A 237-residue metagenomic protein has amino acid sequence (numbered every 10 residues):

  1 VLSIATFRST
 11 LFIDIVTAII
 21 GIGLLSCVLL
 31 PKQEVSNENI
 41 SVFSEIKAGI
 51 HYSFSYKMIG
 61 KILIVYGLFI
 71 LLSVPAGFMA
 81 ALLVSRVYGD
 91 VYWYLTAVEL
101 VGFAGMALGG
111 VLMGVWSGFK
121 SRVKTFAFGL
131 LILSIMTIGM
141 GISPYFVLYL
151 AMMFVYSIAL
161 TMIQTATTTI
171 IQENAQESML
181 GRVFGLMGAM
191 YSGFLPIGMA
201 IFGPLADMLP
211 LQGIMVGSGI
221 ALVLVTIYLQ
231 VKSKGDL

Functional and structural regions predicted by a protein language model:
A5, I20-G23, C27, I50 (+1 more regions): Short, well-ordered alpha-helical segments in soluble proteins
T6, L11, K47, F54 (+3 more regions): C-terminal transmembrane bundle of multi-pass solute transporters/carriers
F7, Q33-E34, F69-I70: Short histidine/acidic/glycine/proline-rich micro-motifs that form metal- and phosphate-coordinating active-site loops
L11-S41, Q230-L237: Helix-loop junctions on the cytosolic side of multi-pass membrane transporters, especially the intracellular loop
P31-I64: Juxtamembrane intracellular "pre-TM" segments in multi-pass secondary transporters
F54-P75, F154: Pair of pore-lining "gating" transmembrane helices in MFS-fold secondary transporters
